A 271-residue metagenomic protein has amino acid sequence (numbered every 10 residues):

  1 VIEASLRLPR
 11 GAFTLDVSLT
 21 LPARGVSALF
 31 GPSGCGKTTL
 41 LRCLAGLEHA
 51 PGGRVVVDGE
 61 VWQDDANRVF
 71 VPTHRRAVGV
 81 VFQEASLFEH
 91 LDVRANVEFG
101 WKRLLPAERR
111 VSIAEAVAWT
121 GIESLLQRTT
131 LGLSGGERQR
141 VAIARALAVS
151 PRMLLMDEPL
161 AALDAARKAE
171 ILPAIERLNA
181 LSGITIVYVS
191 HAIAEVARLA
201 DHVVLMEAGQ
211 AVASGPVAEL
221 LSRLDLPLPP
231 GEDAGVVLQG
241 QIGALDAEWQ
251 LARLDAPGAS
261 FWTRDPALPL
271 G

Functional and structural regions predicted by a protein language model:
E60-D64, E108-L125, E176-R177: Conserved ABC ATPase "signature" region
W62-G79, R103-A107: ABC ATPase NBD coupling module
L91, A95-R110: ABC-type ATPase nucleotide-binding domains, specifically the catalytic core motifs of the NBD
T129-L133, E137: Conserved ABC ATPase signature
A148-R152: A short, proline-enriched helix->beta-strand linker immediately N-terminal to the Walker B motif in ABC-type P-loop
L154-E158: Catalytic Walker B motif of ABC-type/P-loop ATPase nucleotide-binding domains
E176, A180, S190-A259: Internal alpha/beta loop-helix hairpins
